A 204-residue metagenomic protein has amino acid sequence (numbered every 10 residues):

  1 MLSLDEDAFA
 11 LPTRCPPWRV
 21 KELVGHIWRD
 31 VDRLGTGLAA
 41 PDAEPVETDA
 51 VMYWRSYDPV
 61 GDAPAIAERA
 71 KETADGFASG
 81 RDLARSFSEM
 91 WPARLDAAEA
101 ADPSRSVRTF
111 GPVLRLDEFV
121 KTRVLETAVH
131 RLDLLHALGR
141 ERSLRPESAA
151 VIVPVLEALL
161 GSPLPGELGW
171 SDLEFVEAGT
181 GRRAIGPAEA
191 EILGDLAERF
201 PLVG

Functional and structural regions predicted by a protein language model:
L2-V107: Active-site-adjacent scaffolding segments
L11, A39-V51, G76-A78, R85 (+2 more regions): Structured surface interface patches that mediate subunit assembly and partner/cofactor docking
